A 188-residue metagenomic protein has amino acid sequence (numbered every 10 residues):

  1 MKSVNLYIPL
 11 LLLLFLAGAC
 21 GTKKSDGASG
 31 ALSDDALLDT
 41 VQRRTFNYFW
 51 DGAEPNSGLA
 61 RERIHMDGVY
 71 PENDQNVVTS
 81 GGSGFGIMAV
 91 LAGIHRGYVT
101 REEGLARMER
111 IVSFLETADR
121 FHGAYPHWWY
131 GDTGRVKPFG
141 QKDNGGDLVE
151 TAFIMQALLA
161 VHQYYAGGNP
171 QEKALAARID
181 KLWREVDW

Functional and structural regions predicted by a protein language model:
M1-I8: Bacterial N-terminal signal peptides that target proteins for export
L16-A19: C-terminal motif of bacterial Sec signal peptides marking the signal peptidase cleavage site
G21-K23: Bacterial signal peptide processing site
D26-V78, H122-G123: Low-complexity, Ser/Thr/Pro/Gly-enriched N-terminal "stalk/linker" regions
S29-L37, Y48, G84-V99, F114 (+1 more regions): Well-ordered alpha-helical scaffold segments within catalytic/enzyme domains
Q42-G58, A106-G123, A177-W188: Long, well-ordered core segments of solenoidal/helical folds
N76-G84, M88-D143: Membrane helical hairpin/interfacial module
G131-Q141, A160-V161, G167-W188: Aromatic-residue-lined binding/catalytic grooves and analogous aromatic/hydrophobic interfacial grooves in multimeric
